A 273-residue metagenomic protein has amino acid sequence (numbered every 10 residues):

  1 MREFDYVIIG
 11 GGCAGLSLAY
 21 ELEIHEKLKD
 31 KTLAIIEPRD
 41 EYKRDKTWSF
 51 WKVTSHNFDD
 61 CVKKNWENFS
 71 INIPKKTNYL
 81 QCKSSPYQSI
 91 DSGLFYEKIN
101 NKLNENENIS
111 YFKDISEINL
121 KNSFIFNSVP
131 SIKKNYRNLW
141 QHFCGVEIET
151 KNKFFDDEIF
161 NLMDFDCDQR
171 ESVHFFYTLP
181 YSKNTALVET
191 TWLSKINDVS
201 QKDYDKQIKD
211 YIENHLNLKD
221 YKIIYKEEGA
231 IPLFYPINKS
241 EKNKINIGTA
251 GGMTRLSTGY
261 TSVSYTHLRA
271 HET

Functional and structural regions predicted by a protein language model:
M1-D5: Extreme N-terminal leader/targeting segments of oxidoreductases
Y6-L28: N-terminal Rossmann-like FAD-binding beta1-loop-alpha1 element of flavoenzymes
I35-I73: N-terminal FAD cofactor-binding segment of flavoenzymes
N65-K134, Q141: Conserved N-terminal helical subregion
I109-I212: Predominantly flavin-linked oxidoreductase catalytic cores and closely associated redox partners
K242-R255: Short FAD-binding loop at a beta-strand-to-alpha-helix junction that anchors the flavin cofactor in diverse
T254-Y265: A conserved FAD-binding loop/helix module that cradles the flavin
T266-T273: Conserved small/polar residues in nucleotide/adenosyl-binding loops
